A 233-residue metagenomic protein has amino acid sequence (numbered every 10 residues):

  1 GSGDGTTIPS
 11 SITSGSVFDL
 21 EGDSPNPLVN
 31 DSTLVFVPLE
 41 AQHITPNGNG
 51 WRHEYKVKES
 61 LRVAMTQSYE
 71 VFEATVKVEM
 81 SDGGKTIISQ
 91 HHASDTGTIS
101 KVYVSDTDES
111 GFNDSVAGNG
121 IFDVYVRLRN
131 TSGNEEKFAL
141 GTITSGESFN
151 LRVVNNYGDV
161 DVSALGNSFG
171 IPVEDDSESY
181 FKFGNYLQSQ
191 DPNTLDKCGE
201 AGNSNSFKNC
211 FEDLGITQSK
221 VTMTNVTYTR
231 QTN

Functional and structural regions predicted by a protein language model:
G1-D23: N-terminal module-boundary/linker segments of secreted carbohydrate-active enzymes
G1-D4, T66-V71, G83-H91, T142 (+1 more regions): Ligand-recognition surfaces built from glycine- and aromatic
V17-D19, D23-I121, T229-T232: Secretory/extracellular carbohydrate-interaction modules and structurally similar beta-sandwich "look-alikes"
V29, T66-S68, I143-S145, V154-N156: Solvent-exposed loop and beta-edge segments used for protein-protein assembly and interaction
D31-E40, I121-R127, E178-D191, K197: Short, hydrophobic/proline-enriched secondary-structure or compact coil segments at domain edges
A74, E147-V162: Short tryptophan-centered beta-strand motifs in secreted/extracellular beta-sheet-rich domains of glycan-recognition
D123-N150: Short, aromatic/His-centered strand-loop micro-motif at the edge of beta-sheets
S163-S168: Short strand-turn-strand beta-turns centered on an Asx-Gly dipeptide
